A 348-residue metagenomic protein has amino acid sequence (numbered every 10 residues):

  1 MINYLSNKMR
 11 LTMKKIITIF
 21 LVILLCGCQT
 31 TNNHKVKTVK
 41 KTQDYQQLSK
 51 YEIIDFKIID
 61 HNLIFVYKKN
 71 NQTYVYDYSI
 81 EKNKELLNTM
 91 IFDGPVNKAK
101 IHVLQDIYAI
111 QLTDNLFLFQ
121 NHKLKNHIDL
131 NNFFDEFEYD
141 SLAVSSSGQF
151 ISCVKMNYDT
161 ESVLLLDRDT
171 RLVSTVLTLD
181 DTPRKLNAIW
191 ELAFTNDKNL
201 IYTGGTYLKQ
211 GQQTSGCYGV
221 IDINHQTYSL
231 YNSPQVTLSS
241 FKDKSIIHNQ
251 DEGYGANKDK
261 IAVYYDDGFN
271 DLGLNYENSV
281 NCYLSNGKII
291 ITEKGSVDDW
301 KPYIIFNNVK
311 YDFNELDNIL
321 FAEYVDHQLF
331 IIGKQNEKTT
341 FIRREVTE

Functional and structural regions predicted by a protein language model:
C26-G27: C-terminal motif of bacterial Sec signal peptides marking the signal peptidase cleavage site
N33-Y51: A short helix->beta-strand "capping" segment at the edge of beta-propeller domains
K40, Y74-T89, L116-N131, L164-T178 (+4 more regions): Surface-exposed loop/turn elements that mediate protein-protein interactions on large endomembrane-trafficking
Q46-T73: Beta-strand-rich domains and repeat architectures in extracellular enzymes and scaffolds, especially beta-propellers
K50-I58, P95-H102, E136-V144, R184-A193 (+3 more regions): Repeated scaffold domains used in trafficking and secretory/extracellular systems, primarily beta-propellers
H61-K68, Q105-Q111, Q149-K155, N199-G204 (+3 more regions): Short beta-strand elements that form the blades of beta-propeller/WD-repeat-like and other beta-sheet-rich scaffold
N70-N71, I110-Q111, M156-E161, K209-S215 (+3 more regions): Short, solvent-exposed loop/turn segments at conserved positions within beta-propeller repeat blades
F321-E348: Blade-level signature of beta-propeller repeat domains, shared across WD40, Kelch, NHL, RCC1 and BNR/Asp-box propellers
